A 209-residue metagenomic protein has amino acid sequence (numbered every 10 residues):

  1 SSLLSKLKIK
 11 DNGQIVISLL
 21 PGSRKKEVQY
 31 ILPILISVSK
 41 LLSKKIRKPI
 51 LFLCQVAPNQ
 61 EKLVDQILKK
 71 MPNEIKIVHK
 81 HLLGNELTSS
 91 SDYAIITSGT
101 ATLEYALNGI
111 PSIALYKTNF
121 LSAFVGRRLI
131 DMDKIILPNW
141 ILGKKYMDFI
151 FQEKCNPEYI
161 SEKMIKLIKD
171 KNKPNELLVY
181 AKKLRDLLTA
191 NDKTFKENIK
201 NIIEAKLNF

Functional and structural regions predicted by a protein language model:
S1-F209: Nucleotide-activated sugar donor-binding and catalytic core shared by glycosyltransferases and related lipid-linked
